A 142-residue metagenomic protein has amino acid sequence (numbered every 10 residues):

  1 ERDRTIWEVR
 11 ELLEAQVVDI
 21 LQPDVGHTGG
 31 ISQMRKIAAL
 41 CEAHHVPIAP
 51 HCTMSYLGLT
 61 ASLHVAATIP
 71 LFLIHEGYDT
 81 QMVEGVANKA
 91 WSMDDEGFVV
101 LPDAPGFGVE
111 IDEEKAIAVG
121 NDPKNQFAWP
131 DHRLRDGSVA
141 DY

Functional and structural regions predicted by a protein language model:
E1-G106, E110: Shared catalytic-loop signature of beta/alpha-barrel
A87-Y142: C-terminal extensions of enzymes
